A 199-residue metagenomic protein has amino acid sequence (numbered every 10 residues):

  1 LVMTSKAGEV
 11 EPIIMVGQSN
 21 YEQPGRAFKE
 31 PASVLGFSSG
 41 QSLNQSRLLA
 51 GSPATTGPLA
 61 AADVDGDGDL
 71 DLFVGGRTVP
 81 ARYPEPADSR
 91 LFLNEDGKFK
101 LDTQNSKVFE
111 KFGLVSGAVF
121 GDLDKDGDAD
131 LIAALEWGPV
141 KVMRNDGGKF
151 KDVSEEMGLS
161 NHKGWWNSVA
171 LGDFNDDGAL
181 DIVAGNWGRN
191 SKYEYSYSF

Functional and structural regions predicted by a protein language model:
L1-F199: Beta-propeller-forming repeat regions
